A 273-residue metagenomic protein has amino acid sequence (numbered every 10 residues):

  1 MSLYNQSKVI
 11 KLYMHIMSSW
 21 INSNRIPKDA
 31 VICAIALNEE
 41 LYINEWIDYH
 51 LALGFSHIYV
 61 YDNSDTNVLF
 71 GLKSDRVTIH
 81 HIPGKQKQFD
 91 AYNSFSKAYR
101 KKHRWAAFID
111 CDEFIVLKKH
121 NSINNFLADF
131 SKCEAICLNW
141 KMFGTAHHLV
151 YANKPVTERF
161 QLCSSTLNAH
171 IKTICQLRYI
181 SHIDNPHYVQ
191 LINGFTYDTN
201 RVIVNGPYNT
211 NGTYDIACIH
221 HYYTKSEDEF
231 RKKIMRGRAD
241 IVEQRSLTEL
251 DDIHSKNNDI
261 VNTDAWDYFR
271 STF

Functional and structural regions predicted by a protein language model:
M1-N44: N-proximal low-complexity "stem/linker" segments adjacent to membrane-targeting elements
S2-H15, Y92-N93, L117-F273: Catalytic-site signature of metal-activated, phosphate-bearing donor transferases, centered on the GT-A/GT-A-like
C33-A34, Y59-V60, C137: Structural recognition of the beta-strand scaffold that forms the well-ordered cores of secreted hydrolase catalytic
D48-H57: Short, acidic, metal-binding catalytic loop of nucleotide-sugar glycosyltransferases
S56-H57, R104, E134: Short acidic/polar active-site loop segments enriched in Thr and Asp
S56-S64, H80-I82: Short beta-strand/loop segment that forms part of the nucleotide-sugar
N67-F108, V116-L117: Active-site-proximal specificity loops/subdomain of glycosyltransferases
